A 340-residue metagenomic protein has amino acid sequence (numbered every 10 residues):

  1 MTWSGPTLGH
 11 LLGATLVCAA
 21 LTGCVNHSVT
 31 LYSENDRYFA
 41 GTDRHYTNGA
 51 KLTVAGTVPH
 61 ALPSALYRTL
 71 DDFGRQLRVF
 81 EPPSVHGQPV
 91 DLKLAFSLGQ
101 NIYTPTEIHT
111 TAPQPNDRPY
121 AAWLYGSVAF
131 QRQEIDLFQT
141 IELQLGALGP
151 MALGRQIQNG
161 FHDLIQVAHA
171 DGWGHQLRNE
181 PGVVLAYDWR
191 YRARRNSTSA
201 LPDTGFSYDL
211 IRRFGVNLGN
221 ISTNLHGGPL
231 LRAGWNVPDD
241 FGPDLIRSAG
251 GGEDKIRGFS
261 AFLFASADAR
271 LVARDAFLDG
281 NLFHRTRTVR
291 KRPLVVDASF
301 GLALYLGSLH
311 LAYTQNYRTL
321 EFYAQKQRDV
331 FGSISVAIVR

Functional and structural regions predicted by a protein language model:
C24-N26, V58-L92, Q133-T140, A193-L210 (+1 more regions): Short loop/turn motifs that connect adjacent beta-strands in outer-membrane beta-barrel proteins
V25-T69: N-terminal ordered "arm"
S28, T106-I108, H226, L230-R340: Outer membrane beta-barrel transmembrane domains
V29-N35, L94-I102, L143-G149, W189 (+6 more regions): Transmembrane beta-barrel strands of outer-membrane/channel proteins
R44-A50, Y120-L124, Q139, N179-L185 (+6 more regions): Residues that define the transmembrane beta-barrel architecture of outer-membrane proteins
G74-G154: Long, hydrophobic/aromatic-enriched structural stretches that serve as scaffold segments
T111-N116, H169-H175, G215, R285-T288 (+1 more regions): Extracellular loop and loop/strand-boundary signature of outer-membrane beta-barrel proteins
L148-A152, N159-V272, V296: Internal, well-folded beta-alpha domain core
